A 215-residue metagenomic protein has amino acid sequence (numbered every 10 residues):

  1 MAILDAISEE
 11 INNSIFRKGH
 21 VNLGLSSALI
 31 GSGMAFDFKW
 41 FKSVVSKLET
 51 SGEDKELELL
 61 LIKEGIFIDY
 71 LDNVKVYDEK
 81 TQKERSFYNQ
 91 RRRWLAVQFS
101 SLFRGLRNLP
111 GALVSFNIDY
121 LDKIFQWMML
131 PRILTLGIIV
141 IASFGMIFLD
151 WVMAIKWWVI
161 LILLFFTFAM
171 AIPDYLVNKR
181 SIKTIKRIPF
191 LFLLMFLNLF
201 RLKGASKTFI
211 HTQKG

Functional and structural regions predicted by a protein language model:
M1-E49, R92: Long helical/loop segments within the catalytic core of UDP-sugar-dependent glycosyltransferases, especially the large
S8-S14, Y88-L109, I138, L191-L202: Catalytic core of nucleotide-sugar-dependent glycosyltransferases
S51-L57: Acidic donor-binding loop at a coil-to-helix junction in glycosyltransferase catalytic cores that engages
L61-I62: Hydrophobic residues within well-ordered alpha-helices
I68-K75: Catalytic beta-strand/loop signature of glycosyltransferases that borders the donor
K80-A96, R180-K183: Nucleotide-sugar-dependent glycosyltransferase catalytic core
L113-I133: Loop-to-transmembrane boundary segments
Q126-S206: Membrane-embedded multi-pass helical conduit in multi-pass membrane proteins, especially envelope-biosynthetic
